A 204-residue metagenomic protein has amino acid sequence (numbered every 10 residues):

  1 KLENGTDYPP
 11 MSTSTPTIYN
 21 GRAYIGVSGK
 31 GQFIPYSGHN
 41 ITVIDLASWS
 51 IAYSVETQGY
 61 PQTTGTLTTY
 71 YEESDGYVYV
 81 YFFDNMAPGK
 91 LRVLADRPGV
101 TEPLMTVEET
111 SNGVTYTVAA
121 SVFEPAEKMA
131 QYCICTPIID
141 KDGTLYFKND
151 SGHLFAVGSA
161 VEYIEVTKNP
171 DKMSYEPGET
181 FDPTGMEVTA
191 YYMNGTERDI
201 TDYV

Functional and structural regions predicted by a protein language model:
K1-A160: Extracytoplasmic/lumenal domain signature
A160-V204: Beta-rich interaction/scaffold domains
